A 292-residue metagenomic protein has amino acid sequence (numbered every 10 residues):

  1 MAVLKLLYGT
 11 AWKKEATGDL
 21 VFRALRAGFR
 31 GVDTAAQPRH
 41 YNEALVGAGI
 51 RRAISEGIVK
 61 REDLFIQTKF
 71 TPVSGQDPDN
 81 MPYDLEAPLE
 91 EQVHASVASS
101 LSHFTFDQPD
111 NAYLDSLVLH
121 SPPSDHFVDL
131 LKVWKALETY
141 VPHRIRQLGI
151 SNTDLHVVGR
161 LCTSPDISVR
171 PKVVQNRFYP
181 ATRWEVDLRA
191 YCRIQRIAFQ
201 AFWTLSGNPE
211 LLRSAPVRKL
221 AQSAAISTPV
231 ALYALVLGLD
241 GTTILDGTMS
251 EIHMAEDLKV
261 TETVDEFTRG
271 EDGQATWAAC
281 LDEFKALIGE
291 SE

Functional and structural regions predicted by a protein language model:
M1-L64, S74, P142: N-terminal binding-site loop/beta-alpha segment at the start of enzyme catalytic domains that lines or forms
T10, T34-A36, T68, L119-S121 (+1 more regions): Short glycine-centered, acidic/aromatic-flanked micro-motifs in structured strand/loop junctions that mark active-site
W12-A16, Q92, D129: Short secondary-structure boundary/capping elements
P38, L85-P88, D246: Pocket-edge positions in alpha/beta enzyme catalytic cores
A44-I58, S96-Q108, L188-R189: Short amphipathic alpha-helices and their capping/turn segments at secondary-structure boundaries
K60-S74, S116, Q175-F178: A short, structured active-site edge motif that brings together acidic residues
Q76-F104, L130: Glycine/small-residue-rich loop that forms an oxyanion/phosphate-binding "nest" at active or ligand-binding sites
A98-L101, T105, A112-D115, H120-E292: Beta/alpha (TIM)-barrel catalytic core signal, keyed to glycine-rich beta->alpha loops juxtaposed to Asp/Glu that bind
